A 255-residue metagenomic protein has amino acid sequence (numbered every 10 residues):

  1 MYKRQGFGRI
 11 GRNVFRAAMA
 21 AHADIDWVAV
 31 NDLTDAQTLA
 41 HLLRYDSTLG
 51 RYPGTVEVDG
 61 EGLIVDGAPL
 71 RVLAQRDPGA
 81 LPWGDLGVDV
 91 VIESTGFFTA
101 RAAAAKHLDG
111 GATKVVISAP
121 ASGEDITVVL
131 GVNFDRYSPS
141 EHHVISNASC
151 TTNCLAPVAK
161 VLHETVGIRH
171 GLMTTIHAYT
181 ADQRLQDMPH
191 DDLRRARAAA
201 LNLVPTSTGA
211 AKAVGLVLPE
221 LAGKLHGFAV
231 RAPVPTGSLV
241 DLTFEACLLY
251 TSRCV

Functional and structural regions predicted by a protein language model:
M1-Q5, Y250-V255: Conserved small/polar residues in nucleotide/adenosyl-binding loops
K3-A196: N-terminal Rossmann-like NAD(P) cofactor-binding subdomain of oxidoreductases, focused on the glycine-rich
G171-T174, Q183-S252: C-terminal substrate-binding/catalytic lobe of Rossmann-fold NAD(P)-dependent dehydrogenases
